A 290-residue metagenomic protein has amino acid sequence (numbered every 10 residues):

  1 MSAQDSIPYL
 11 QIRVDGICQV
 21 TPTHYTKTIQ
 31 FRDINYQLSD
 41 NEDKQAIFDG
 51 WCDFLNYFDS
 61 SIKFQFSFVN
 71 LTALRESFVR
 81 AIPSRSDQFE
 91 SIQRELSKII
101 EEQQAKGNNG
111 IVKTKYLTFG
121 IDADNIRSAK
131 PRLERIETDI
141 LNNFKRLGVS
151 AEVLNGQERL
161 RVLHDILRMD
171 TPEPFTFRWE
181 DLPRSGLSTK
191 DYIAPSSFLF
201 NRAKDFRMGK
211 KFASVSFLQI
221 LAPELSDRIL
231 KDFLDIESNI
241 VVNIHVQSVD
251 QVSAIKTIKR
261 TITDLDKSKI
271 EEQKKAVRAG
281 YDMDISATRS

Functional and structural regions predicted by a protein language model:
M1-S290: Extended, folded cores of ATP/NTP-driven motor/assembly subunits in large transport and secretion machines
